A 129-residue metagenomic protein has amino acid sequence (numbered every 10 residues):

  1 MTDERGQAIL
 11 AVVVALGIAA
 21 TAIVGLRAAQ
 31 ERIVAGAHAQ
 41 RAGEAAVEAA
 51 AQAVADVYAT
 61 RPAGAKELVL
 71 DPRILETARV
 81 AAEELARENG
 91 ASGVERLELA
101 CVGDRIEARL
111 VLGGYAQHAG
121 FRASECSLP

Functional and structural regions predicted by a protein language model:
M1-E76: Alpha-helical assembly-interface signal, strongest on the long, hydrophobic N-terminal helix that forms
E48-L112: Short amphipathic secondary-structure patches
L112-P129: Low-complexity, S/T/G/P-rich flexible repeat/linker segments used as non-globular hinges and stalks within
